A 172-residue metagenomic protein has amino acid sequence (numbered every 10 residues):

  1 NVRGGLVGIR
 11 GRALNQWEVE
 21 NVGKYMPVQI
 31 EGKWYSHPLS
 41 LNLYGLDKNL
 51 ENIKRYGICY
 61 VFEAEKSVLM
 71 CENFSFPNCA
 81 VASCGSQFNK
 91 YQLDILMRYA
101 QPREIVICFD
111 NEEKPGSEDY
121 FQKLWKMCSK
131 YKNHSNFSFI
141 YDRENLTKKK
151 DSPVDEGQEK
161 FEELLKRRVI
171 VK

Functional and structural regions predicted by a protein language model:
N1, G11, F109-D110, Y141-E144: Short loop/turn segments at strand-loop or loop-helix junctions that form parts of catalytic or ligand-binding pockets
N1-A100: Phosphate-handling DNA/RNA-contact segment within nucleic-acid enzymes
Q16, K114, E144-L146: Generic "edge-of-domain/loop-turn" microfeature
E20-V22, W34-S36, C84-F88, I105-F109 (+2 more regions): Glycine-rich loops and low-complexity Gly/Arg-rich segments that provide flexible linkers or classic glycine-based
V61, E104-V106, W125-K172: Replication-associated primase and helicase/ATPase modules
K90-D94, E118-Q122, E159: Generic alpha-helical secondary structure signal
M97, K114-C128: Mg2+-dependent endonuclease catalytic cores in nucleic-acid-processing enzymes, primarily RNase H-like
R103-S117: Acidic beta-strand-to-loop metal/phosphate-binding motif
